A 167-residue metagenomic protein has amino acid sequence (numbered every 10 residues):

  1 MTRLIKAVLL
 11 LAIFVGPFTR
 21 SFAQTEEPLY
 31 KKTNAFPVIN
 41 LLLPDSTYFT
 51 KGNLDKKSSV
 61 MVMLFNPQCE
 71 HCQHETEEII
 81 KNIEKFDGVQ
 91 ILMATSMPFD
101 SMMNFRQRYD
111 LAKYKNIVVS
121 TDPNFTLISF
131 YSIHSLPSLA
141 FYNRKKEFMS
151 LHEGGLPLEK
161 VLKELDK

Functional and structural regions predicted by a protein language model:
M1-P28: Bacterial Sec-dependent N-terminal signal peptides
A23-G52: N-terminal "domain-start" segment that seeds a small globular fold
F36-P37, V60, L136-P137: Short loop/turn microsegments at loop-to-beta-strand junctions
K51-Q73, I79: Short active-site neighborhood of thiol/selenol oxidoreductases, capturing the structured segment around
Q73-L111, T126-S129: Structural microenvironment flanking redox-active thiols in thiol-disulfide oxidoreductases
Y109-L136, A140: Short, internal strand/loop/helix patches that form the active-site neighborhood or redox-interaction surface
N143-K167: Thiol-/selenol-based redox modules, centered on thioredoxin-like and closely related oxidoreductase domains
